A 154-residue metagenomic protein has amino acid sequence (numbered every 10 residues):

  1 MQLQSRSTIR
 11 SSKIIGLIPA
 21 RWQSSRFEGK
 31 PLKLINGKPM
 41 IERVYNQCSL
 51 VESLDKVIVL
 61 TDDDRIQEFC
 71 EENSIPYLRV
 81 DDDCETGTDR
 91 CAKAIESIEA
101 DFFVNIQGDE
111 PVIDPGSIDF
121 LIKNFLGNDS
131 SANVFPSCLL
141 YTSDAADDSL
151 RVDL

Functional and structural regions predicted by a protein language model:
L3, S11-T61: N-terminal glycine-rich phosphate-binding loop and ensuing alpha1 helix
P19, N105-Q107, L139: Short beta-strand segments
L54, A100, S130-N133: Short, high-confidence coil segments that cap the C-terminus of an alpha-helix and link into the following beta-strand
I58, D64-K123: Short phosphate-binding loop-to-helix
G116-L139: Conserved donor-nucleotide/metal-binding helix-loop-beta segment in metal-dependent transferases, i.e., the alpha-helix
Y141-D148: Conserved small/polar residues in nucleotide/adenosyl-binding loops
D153-L154: Hydrophobic alpha-helical segments, chiefly the membrane-spanning helices and signal/signal-anchor peptides
